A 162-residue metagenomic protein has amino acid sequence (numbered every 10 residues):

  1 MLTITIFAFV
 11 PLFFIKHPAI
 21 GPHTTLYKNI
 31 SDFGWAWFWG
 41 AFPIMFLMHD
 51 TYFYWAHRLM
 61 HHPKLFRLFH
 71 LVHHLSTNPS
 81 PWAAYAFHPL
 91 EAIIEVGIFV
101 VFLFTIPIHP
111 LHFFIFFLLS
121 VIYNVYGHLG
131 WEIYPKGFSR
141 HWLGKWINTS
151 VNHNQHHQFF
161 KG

Functional and structural regions predicted by a protein language model:
M1-L71, L75-L103: Non-catalytic, topology-defining segments of multipass membrane proteins
P63-G162: Cytosolic/stromal cytosol-facing helical appendages immediately following the last transmembrane segment
